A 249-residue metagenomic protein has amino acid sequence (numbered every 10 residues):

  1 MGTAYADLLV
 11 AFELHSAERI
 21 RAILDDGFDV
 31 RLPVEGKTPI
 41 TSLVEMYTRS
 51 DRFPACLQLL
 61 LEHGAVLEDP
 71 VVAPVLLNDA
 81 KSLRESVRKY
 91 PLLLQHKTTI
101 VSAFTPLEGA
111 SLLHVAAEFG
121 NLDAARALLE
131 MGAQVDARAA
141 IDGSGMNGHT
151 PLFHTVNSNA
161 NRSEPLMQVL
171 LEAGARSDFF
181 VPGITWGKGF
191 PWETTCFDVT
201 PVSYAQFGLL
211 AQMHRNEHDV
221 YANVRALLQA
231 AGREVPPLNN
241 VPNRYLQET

Functional and structural regions predicted by a protein language model:
M1-V10, L32-Y47, V66-L77, Q95-V115 (+3 more regions): Ankyrin-repeat boundary/"N-cap" motif
G2, H15-R19, L24-G27, G36-S42 (+3 more regions): Extended repeat-based scaffolds of very large eukaryotic assembly and lipid-transport proteins
H15, R52, N78, G120 (+1 more regions): Ankyrin-repeat intra-repeat helix-capping/turn positions
R21-D29, P54-V66, E85-I100, R126-R138 (+2 more regions): Ankyrin repeat domain, specifically the short helix-to-loop turn at the C-terminus of the second helix of each repeat
P33, D79-S82, S86, H114 (+6 more regions): A structural signal for the main folded, soluble domain(s) of proteins
R49-R52, G145, A160-R162, N216-V220: Short, solvent-exposed loop/turn segments at conserved positions within beta-propeller repeat blades
N161-R162, S177-V181: Substrate-binding/catalytic groove segments of enzymes that remodel or degrade extracellular structural polymers
L210-T249: Terminal, low-structured helical/coil segments at or just beyond the last alpha-helical repeat
